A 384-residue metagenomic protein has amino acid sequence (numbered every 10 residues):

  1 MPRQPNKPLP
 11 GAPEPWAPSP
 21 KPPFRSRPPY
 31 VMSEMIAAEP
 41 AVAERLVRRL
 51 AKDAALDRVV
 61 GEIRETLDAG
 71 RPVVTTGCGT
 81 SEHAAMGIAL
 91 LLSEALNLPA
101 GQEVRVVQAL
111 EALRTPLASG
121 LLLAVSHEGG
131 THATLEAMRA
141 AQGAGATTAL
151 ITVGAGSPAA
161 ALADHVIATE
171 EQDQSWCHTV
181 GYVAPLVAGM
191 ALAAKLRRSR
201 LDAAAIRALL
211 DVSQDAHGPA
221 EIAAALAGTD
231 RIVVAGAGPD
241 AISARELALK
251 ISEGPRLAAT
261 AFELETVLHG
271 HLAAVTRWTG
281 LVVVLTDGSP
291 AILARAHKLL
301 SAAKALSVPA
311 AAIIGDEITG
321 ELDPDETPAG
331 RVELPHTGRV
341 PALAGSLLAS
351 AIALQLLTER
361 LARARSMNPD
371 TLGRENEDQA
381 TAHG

Functional and structural regions predicted by a protein language model:
P2-P23, R27-M35, P40-R45, A163 (+3 more regions): Phosphate-moiety recognition in structured ligand-binding domains
P2-Q4, E14-S19, A41-V47, L90-S93 (+4 more regions): Short, mixed-charge, low-aromatic patches
L9-A38, C78-G87, G181-R197, A241: Short, compositionally biased "basic patch" segments
P23-F24, P28, I151, L249 (+3 more regions): Short, functionally important structural connectors and interaction interfaces within domains
F24, L113-R114, A224, A273: Replace "in large, NTP-powered and nucleic-acid-processing enzymes" with "in large, NTP-powered factors and other
P29-M32, H83-L91, E246, K250 (+2 more regions): Conserved phosphate/anionic-ligand binding catalytic regions in large, soluble enzymes, centered on
M35-P40, L46-G70, H165-A168, Q172-V282 (+2 more regions): Active-site phosphate/pyrophosphate-binding segments
D68-R207, D211-V212, A216-G218, A237 (+1 more regions): Glycine-rich phosphate-binding loops that contact phosphosugars or nucleotide phosphates
